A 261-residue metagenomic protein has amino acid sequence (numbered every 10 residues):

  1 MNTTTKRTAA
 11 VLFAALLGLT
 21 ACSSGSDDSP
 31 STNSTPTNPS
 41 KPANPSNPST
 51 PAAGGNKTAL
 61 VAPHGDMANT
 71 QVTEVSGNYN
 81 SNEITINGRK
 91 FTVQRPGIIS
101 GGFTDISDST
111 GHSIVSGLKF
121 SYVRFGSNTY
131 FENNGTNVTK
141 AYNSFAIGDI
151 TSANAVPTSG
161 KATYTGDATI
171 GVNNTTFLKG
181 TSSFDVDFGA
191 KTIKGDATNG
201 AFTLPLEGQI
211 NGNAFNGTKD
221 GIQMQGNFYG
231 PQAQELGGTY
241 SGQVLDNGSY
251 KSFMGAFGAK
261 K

Functional and structural regions predicted by a protein language model:
N2, A9, S23-K261: Mature soluble binding/inhibitory domains
R7-A14: Sec-dependent N-terminal signal peptides
G18-A21: C-terminal motif of bacterial Sec signal peptides marking the signal peptidase cleavage site
